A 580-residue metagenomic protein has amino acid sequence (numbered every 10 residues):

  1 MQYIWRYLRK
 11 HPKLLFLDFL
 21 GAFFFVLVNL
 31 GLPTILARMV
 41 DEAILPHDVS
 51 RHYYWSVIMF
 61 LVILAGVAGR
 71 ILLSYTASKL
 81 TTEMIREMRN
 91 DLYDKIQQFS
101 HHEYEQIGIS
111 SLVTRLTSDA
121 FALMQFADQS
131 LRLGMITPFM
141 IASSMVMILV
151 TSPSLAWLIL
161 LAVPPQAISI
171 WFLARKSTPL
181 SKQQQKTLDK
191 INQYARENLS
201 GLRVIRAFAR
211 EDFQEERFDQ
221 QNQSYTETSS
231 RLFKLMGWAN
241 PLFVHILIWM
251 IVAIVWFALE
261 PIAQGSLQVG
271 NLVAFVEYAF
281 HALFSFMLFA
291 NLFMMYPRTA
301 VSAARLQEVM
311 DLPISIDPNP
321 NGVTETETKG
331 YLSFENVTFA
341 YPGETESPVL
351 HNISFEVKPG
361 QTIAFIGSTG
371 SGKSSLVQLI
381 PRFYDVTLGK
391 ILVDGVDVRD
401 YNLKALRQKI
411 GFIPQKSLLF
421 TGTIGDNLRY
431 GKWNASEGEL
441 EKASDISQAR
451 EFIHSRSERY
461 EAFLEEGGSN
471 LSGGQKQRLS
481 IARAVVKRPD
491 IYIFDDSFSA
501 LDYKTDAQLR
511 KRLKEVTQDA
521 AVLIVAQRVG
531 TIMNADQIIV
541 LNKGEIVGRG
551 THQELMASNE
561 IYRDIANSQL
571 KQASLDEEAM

Functional and structural regions predicted by a protein language model:
M1, L20-G21, V28-D41, Y53 (+12 more regions): Juxtamembrane helix-loop junctions of ABC transporter transmembrane domains
M1-N29, L36, I44-I58, L73-A77 (+14 more regions): Membrane-integrated ABC transporters
K10, L14-L27, V62, Q129-Q184 (+1 more regions): Transmembrane helices of ABC transporter permease
P12-K13, A77, H101-H102, S118-A127 (+9 more regions): An intracellular "coupling" helix at the cytosolic face of ABC transporter transmembrane type-1 domains
D48-R51, M147-P164, R231-R305, V309-M310: Helix-loop-helix
L92, I96, I205, L306 (+1 more regions): Helix-loop junctions and hydrophobic alpha-helical segments within the transmembrane domains of large membrane
I96, F218, L306, F334-N336: Conserved catalytic Walker-motif region of ABC-type ATPase nucleotide-binding domains
T326-M580: ABC-type nucleotide-binding domain
